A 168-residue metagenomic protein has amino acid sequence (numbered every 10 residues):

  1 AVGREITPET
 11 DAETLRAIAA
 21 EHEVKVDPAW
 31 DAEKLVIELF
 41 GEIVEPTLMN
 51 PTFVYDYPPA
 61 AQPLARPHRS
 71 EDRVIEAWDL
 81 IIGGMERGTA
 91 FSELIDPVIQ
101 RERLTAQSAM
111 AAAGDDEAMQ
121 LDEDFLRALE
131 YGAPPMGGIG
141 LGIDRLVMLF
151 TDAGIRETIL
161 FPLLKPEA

Functional and structural regions predicted by a protein language model:
A1-G84, A106-A133: Metal-assisted phosphate- and nucleotidyl-transfer catalytic regions
P8, P28, T89, E157-I159: A generic structural-conservation signal
V54, A90, G142: Hydrophobic, well-ordered secondary-structure elements that form the walls of internal hydrophobic environments
P58-A61, R69-E71, M85-R87, S92-L94 (+3 more regions): Short, glycine-/Ser/Thr-/acidic-enriched flexible segments
P97-T151, R156-A168: Active-site pocket scaffolds in enzymes
